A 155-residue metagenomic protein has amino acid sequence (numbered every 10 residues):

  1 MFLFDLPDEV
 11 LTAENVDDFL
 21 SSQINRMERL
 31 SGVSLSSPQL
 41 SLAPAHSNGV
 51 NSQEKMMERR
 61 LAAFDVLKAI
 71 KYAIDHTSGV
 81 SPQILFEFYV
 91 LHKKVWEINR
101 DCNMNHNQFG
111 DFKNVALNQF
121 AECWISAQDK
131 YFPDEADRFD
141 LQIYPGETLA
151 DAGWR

Functional and structural regions predicted by a protein language model:
M1-D75, W96, E122-R155: N-terminal interaction/assembly modules
N15, F19, V80-S81, F112: Residue-level detector of well-ordered alpha-helical segments, enriched for hydrophobic/aromatic packing positions
H76-K93: Short amphipathic alpha helix immediately N-terminal
F86-V90, N103, N114: Short amphipathic alpha-helical surface patches that mediate protein-protein
L91-Q108: Helix-turn-helix DNA-binding module
F109-A127: DNA major-groove recognition helices of helix-turn-helix
